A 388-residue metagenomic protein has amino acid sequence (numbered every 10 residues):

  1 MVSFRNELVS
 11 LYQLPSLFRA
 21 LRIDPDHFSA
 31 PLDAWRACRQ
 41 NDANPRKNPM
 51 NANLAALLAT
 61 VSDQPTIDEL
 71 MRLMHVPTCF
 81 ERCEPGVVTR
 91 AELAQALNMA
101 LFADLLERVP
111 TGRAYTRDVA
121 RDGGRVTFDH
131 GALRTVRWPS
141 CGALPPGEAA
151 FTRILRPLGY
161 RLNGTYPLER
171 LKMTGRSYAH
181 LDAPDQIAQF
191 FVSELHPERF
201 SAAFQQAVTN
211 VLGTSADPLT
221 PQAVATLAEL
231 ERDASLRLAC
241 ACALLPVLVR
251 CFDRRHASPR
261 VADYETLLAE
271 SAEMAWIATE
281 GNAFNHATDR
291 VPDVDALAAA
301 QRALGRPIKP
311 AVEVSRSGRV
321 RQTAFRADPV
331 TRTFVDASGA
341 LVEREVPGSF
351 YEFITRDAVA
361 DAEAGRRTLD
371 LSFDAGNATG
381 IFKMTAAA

Functional and structural regions predicted by a protein language model:
E7-L8, D42-P49: N-terminal cationic leader/targeting segments used for protein routing and processing
P25: Short polybasic linear motifs
M50-E148, T152-A388: Extended, well-ordered protein cores
